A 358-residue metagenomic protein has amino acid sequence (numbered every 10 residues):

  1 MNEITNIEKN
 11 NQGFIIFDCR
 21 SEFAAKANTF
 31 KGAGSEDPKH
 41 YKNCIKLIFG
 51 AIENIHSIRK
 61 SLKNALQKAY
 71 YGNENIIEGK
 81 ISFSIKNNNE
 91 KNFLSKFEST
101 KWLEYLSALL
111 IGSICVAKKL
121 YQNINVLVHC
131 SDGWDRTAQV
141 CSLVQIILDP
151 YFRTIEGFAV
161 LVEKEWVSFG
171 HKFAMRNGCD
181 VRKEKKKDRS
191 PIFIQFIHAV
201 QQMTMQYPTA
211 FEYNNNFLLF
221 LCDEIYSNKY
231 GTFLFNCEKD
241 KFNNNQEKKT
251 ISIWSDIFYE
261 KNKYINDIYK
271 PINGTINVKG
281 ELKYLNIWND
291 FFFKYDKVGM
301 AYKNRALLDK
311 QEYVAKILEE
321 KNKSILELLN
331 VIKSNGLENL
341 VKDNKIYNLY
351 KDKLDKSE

Functional and structural regions predicted by a protein language model:
M1-F14, E22-N28, C44-Y105, G112-C115 (+1 more regions): Intrinsically disordered, low-complexity regulatory segments that flank or lie outside the structured catalytic cores
F17-R20, H129: Short His-Asn-centered micro-motif
A25-G32, A138-S142: A short acidic (Asp/Glu
G34-H40: A short alpha->loop->secondary-structure connector
S95-E98, I146, Y151: Active-site region of the double-stranded beta-helix
L109-N123: Phosphate/ATP-binding catalytic cores across multiple sugar-kinase/actin-like superfamilies, primarily ASKHA
I124-Q145, V200: A phosphate-binding catalytic loop at a beta-strand-loop-alpha-helix junction that coordinates phosphoryl groups
D149-A159: Phosphate-handling active-site elements
